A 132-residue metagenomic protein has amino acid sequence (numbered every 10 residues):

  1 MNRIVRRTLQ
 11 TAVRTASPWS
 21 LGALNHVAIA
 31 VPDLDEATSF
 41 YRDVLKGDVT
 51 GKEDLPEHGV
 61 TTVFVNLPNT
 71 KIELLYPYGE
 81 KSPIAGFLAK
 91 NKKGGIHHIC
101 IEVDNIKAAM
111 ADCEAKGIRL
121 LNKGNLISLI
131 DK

Functional and structural regions predicted by a protein language model:
M1-T8: N-terminal chloroplast transit peptides
R3, S17, N25-A28, E73-P77: Short acidic/polar alpha-helix capping motifs at helix-coil junctions
L9-E36, G94-V103: N-terminal beta-strand motif that seeds the catalytic metal site of vicinal oxygen chelate
A16-P18, F40-Y41, F87-K90: A short alpha-helix capping/helix-coil boundary motif
W19-G22, I29-I72, A109-A111, A115-K123 (+1 more regions): Core segments of cupin and vicinal oxygen chelate
E57, P77-E80, C100-D104, I127-I130: Short, surface-exposed, polar/charged, turn-prone segments marking secondary-structure boundaries
K71-H97: Helix-adjacent hinge/juxtasegments
L88-I118: Short, solvent-exposed interaction modules
